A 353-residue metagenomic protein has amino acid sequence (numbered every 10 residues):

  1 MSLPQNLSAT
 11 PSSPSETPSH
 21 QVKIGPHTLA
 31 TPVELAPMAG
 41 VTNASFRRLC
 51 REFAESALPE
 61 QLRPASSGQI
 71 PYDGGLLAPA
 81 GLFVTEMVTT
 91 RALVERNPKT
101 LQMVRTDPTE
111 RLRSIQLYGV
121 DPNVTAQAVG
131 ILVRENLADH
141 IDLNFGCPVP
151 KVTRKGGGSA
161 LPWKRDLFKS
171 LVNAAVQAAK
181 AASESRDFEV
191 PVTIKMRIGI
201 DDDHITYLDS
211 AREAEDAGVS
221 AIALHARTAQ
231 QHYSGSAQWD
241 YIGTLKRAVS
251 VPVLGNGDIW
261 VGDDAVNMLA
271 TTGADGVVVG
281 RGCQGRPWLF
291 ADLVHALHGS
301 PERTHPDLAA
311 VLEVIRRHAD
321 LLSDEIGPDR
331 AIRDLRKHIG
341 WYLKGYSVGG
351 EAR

Functional and structural regions predicted by a protein language model:
M1-L29, V33-E34, A39, S45 (+8 more regions): Alpha/beta catalytic cores of nucleotide-metabolism and tRNA/nucleoside-modifying enzymes
L7, E16-K23, M38-E135: Glycine-rich, positively charged N-terminal anion/phosphate-binding segment
G25-P32, R91-L112, C147-G157, A182-I198: N-terminal small/glycine-rich loop or linker at the start of catalytic domains across soluble metabolic enzymes
V33-P37, F83-E86, R113-L117, D139-I141 (+4 more regions): Hydrophobic faces of well-ordered beta-strands that scaffold small-molecule active sites in alpha/beta enzyme cores
M38-G40, V88-T90, Y118-V120, G146-P148 (+4 more regions): Active-site beta-loop-alpha junctions enriched in small/polar residues
E55, A80, L137-A138, V219 (+1 more regions): A structural motif
L58, N123-G157, L161, R165-V251 (+1 more regions): Alpha/beta enzyme core
